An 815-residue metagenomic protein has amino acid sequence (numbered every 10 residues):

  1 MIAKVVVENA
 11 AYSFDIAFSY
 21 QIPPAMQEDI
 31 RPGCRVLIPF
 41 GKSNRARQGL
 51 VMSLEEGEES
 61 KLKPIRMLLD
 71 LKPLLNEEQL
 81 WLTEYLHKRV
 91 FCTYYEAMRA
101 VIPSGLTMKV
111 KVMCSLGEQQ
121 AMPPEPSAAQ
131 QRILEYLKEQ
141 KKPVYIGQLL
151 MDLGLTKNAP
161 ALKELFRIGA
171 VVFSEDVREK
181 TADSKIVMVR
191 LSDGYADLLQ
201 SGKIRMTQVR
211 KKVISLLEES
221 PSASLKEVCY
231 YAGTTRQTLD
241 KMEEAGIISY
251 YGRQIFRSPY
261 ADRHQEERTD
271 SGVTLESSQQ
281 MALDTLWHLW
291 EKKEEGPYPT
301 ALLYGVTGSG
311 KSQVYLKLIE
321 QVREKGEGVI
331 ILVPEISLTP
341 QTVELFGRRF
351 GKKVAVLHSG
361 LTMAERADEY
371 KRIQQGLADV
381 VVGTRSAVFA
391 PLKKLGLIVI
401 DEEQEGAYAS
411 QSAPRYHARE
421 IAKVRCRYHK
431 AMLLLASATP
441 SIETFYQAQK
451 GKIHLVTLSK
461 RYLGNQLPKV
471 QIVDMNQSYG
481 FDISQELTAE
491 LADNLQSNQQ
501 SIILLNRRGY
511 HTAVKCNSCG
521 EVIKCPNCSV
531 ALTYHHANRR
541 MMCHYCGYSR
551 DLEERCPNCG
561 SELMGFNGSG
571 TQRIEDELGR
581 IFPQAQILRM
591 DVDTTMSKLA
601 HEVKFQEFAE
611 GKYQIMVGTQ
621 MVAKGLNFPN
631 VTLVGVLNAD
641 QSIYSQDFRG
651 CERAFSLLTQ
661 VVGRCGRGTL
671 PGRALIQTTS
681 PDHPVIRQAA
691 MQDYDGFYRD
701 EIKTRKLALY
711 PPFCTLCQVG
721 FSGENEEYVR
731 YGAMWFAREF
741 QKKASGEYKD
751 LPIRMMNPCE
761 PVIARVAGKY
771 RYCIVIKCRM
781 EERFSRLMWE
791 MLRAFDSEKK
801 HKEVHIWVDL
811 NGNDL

Functional and structural regions predicted by a protein language model:
M1-S437, Q449-N465, V775, E782-W789 (+1 more regions): Accessory, non-ATPase domains that flank or precede helicase/AAA+ motor cores in DNA-metabolism machines
A11, F582-A585, F740-R754, E798-E803: Short secondary-structure junctions
V171, I248, V354, I472 (+4 more regions): Generic structural signal for residues in well-ordered beta-strands
D270-E276, Q280, P297-G720, N725-R730 (+3 more regions): Inter-lobe coupling/hinge segments of SF2-like helicase ATPases
E727-K742: Extracytoplasmic/periplasmic
K742, G746, L751-V766, I806 (+1 more regions): A carboxyl-terminal module marker
L751-E781, L787-M791: C-terminal structured "cap/appendage" subdomains that terminate the fold
